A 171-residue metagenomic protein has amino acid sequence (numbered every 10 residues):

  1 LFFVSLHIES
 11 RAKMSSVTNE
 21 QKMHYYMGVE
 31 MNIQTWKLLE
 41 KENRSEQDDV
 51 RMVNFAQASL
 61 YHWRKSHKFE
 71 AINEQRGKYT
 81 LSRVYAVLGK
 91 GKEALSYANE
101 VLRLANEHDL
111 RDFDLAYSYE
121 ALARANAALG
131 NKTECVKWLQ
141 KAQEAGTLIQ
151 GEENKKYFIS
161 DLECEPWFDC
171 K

Functional and structural regions predicted by a protein language model:
Q21, K65-F69, E107-R111, T147-E152: Short coil/turn linkers that connect adjacent helices within long alpha-helical scaffolds, especially alpha-solenoid
V29-E30, E74-R76, Y117, R124 (+1 more regions): Residue register of alpha-helical TPR repeats
I33, T80, A121, F158-L162: "A position-specific structural signal for the A-helix of alpha-solenoid helical repeats
L60-R64, N99-N106, Q143-Q150: Amphipathic alpha-helical segments of tetratricopeptide repeats
